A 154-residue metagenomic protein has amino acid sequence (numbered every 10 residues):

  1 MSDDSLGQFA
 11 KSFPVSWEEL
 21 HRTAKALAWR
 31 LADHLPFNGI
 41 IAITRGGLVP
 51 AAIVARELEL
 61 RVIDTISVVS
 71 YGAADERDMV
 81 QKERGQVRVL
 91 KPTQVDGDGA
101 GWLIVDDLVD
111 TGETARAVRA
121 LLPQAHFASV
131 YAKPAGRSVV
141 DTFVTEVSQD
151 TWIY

Functional and structural regions predicted by a protein language model:
M1-Y154: PRPP-associated nucleotide enzymes
